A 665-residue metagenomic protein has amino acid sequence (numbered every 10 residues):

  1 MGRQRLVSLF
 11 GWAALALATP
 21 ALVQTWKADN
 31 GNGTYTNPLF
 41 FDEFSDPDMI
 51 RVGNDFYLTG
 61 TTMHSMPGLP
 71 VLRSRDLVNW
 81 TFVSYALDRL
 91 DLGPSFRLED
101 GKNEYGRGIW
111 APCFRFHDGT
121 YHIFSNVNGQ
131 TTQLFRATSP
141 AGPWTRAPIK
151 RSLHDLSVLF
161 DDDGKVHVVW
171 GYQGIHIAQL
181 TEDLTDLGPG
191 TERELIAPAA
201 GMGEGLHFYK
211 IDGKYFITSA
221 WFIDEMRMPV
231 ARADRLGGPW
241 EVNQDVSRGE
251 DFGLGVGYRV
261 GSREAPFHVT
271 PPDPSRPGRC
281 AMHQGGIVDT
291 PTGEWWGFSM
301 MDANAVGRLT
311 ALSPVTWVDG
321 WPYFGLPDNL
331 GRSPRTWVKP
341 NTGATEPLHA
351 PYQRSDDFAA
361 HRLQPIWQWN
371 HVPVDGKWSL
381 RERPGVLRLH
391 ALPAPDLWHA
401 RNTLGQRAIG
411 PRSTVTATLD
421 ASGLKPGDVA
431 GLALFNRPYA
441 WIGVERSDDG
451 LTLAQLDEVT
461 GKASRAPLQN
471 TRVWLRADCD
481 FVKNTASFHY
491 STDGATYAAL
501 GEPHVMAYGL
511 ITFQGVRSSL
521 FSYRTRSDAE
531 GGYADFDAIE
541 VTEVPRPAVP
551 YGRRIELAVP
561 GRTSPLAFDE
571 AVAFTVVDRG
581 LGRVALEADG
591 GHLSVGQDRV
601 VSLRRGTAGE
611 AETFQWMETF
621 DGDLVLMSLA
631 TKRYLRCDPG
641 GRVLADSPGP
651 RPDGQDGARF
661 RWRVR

Functional and structural regions predicted by a protein language model:
M1-F10: Bacterial N-terminal signal peptides that target proteins for export
R5, A14, F252, E346 (+18 more regions): Polar low-complexity intrinsically disordered regions enriched in Ser/Thr and small residues
R5, G532-V541, T607-A608, D646-R651: Short alpha-helical "patches" and their helix-cap loops
W12-A13, F40: Residue-level detector of alpha-helical transmembrane segments in integral membrane proteins
L22-G552, A611-Q615: Carbohydrate-active catalytic/glycan-binding domains of CAZyme proteins, especially the secreted or lumenal ectodomains
P547-R665: Lectin-like carbohydrate-binding module/patch detector with strong preference for beta-trefoil
